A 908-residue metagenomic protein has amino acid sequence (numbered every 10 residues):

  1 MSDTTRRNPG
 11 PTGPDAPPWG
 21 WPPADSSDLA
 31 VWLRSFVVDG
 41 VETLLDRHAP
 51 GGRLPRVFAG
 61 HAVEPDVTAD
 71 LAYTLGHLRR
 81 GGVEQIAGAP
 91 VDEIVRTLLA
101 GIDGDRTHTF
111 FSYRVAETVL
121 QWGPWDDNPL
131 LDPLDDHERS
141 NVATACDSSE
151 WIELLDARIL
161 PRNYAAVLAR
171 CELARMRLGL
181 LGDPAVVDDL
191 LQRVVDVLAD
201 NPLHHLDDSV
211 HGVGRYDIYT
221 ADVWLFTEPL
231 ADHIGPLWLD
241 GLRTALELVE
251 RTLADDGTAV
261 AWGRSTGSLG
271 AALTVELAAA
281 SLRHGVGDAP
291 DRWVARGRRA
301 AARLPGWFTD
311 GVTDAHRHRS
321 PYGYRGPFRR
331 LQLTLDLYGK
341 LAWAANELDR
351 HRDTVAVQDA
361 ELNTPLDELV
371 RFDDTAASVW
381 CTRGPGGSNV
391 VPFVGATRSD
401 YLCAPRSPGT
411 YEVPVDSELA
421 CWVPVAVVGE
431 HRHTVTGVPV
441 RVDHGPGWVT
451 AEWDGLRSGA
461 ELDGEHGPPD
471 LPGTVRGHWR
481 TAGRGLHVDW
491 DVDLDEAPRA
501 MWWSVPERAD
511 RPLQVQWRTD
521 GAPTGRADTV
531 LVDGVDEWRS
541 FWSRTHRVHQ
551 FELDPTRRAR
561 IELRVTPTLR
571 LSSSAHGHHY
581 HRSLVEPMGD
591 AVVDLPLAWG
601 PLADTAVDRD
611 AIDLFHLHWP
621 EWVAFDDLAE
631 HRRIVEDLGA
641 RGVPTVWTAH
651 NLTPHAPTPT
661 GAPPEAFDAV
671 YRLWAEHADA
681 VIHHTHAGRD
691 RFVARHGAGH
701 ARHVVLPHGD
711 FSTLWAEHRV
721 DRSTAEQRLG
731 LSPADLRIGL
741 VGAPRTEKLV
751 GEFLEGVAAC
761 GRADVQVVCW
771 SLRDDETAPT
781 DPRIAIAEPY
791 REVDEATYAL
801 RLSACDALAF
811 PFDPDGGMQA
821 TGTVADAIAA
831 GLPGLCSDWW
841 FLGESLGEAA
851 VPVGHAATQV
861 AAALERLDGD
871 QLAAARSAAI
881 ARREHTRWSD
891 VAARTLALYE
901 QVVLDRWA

Functional and structural regions predicted by a protein language model:
F58-A279: Aromatic-lined, polymer-binding surfaces characteristic of secreted/periplasmic polysaccharide-degrading enzymes
D255, A259-Q514, T519-R526, G534-S540: Extended polysaccharide-engagement surfaces of secreted carbohydrate-active enzymes
L731-K748, V757, V768: Conserved donor-binding/catalytic core segment of Leloir-type glycosyltransferases
D775-A799, A807: Nucleotide-activated donor-binding/catalytic signature segment of Leloir-type glycosyltransferases, i.e., the conserved
E792-A796, F810-A825, W839-E844: Nucleotide-sugar-dependent
L808-A809, I828-A829, P833-C836: Short hydrophobic beta-strand element within catalytic cores of glycosyltransferases and related nucleotide-activated
E848-T858, L864-D870: Conserved acidic donor-binding segment of nucleotide-sugar-dependent glycosyltransferases
A873-E900: A charged, aromatic-enriched C-terminal amphipathic alpha-helix characteristic of glycosyltransferases across folds
